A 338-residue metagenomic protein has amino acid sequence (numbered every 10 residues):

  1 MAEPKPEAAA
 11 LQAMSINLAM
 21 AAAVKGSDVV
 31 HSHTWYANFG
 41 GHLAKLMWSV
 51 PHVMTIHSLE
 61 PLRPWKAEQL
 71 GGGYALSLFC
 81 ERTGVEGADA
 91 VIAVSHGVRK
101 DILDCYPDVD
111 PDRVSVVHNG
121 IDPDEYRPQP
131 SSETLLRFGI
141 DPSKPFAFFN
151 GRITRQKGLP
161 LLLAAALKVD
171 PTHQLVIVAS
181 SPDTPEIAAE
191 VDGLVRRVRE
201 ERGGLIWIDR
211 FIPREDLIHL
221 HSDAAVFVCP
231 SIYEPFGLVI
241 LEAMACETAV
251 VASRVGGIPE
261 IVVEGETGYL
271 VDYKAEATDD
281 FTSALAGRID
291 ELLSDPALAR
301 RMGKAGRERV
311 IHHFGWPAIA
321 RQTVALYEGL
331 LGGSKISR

Functional and structural regions predicted by a protein language model:
V50-V53, P61-T83, K100: Nucleotide-sugar donor phosphate/pyrophosphate-binding loop at the beta->alpha transition of glycosyltransferases
G97, G120: Carbohydrate-associated surface elements
D141-K157, L163-A166, V176: Conserved donor-binding/catalytic core segment of Leloir-type glycosyltransferases
A188-F211, E215: Nucleotide-activated donor-binding/catalytic signature segment of Leloir-type glycosyltransferases, i.e., the conserved
H219-A224: Short alpha-helical donor nucleotide-sugar binding micro-motif in glycosyltransferases
V226, A249-A252, V262: Short hydrophobic beta-strand element within catalytic cores of glycosyltransferases and related nucleotide-activated
I232: Aromatic "clamp/platform" in nucleotide-sugar-dependent glycosyltransferases that forms part of the donor/acceptor
P259-D290, A297-R301: Change "using UDP/GDP/dTDP sugars" to "using nucleotide sugars
